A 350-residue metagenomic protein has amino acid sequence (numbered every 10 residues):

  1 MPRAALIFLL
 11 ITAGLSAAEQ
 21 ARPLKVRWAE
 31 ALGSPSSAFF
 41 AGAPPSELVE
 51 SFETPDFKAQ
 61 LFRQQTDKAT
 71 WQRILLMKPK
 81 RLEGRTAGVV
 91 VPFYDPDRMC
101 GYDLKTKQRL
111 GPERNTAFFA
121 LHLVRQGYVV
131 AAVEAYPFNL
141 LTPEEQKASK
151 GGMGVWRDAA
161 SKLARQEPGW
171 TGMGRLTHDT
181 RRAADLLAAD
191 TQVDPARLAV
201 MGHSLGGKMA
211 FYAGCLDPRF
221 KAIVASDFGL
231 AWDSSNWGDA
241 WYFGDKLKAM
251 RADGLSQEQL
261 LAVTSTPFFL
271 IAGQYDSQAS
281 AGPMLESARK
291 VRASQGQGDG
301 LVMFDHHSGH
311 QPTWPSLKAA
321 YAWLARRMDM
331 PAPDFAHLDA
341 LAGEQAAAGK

Functional and structural regions predicted by a protein language model:
P2-F8: Sec-dependent signal peptide recognition, specifically the positively charged N-region followed immediately by
L9-A18: Hydrophobic h-region of N-terminal signal peptides that target proteins for export in Gram-negative bacteria
E19-W71, K80-R81, T266-K350: Alpha/beta-hydrolase-fold serine-hydrolase catalytic core, especially in secreted/extracellular enzymes
A69-Q72, K80-V89, D95-C100: Proline/glycine-enriched tight loop/beta-turn segments at coil->beta junctions that connect or precede beta-strands
P92-R181, A189, S234-W237: Cap/lid segment of the alpha/beta-hydrolase catalytic domain
A159-A160, E167, R182, K221-L260 (+2 more regions): Mobile cap/lid helix-loop segments that gate and shape the active-site cleft of serine hydrolases
Q192-S204: Alpha/beta-hydrolase fold nucleophile elbow
G202-Y212: Glycine-rich nucleophile elbow surrounding the catalytic serine of serine-hydrolase chemistry
